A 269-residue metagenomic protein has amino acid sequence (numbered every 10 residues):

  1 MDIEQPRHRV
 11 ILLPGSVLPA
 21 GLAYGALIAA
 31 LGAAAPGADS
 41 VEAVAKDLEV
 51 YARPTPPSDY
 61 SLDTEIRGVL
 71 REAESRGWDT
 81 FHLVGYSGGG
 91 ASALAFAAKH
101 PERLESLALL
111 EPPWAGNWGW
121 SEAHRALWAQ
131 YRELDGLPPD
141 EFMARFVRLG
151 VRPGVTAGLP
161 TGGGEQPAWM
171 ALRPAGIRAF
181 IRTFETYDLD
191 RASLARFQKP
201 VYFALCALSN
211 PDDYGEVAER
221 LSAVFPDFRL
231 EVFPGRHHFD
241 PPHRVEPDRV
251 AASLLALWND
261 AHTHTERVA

Functional and structural regions predicted by a protein language model:
D2-T55, E72: Conserved HGGG/HGGXW glycine-rich cap/lid loop of the alpha/beta-hydrolase fold
E42-H82, D248-A252: Active-site loop/oxyanion-hole signature of alpha/beta-hydrolase fold enzymes
G85-G89, A93: Gly/Ala-rich beta-loop-alpha elbow adjacent to hydrolase catalytic centers
A98-K99, L104-D135: Flexible "cap/lid" loop of the alpha/beta hydrolase fold
P139-R178: Conserved alpha/beta-hydrolase catalytic His-Asp/Glu region
F197, F203-L205: Short beta-strand/loop motif that positions the catalytic acidic residue of the alpha/beta-hydrolase fold
N210-V217: Conserved alpha/beta-hydrolase "acid-adjacent" motif
G235-D248: Catalytic histidine-centered segment of alpha/beta-hydrolase-like enzymes
